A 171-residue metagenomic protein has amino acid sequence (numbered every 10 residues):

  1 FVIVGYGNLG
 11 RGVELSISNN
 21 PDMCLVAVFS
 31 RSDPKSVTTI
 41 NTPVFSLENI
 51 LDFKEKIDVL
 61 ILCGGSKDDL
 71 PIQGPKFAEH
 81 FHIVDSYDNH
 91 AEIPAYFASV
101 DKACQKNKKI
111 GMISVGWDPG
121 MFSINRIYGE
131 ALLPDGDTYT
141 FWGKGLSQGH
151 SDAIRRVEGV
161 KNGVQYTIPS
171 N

Functional and structural regions predicted by a protein language model:
F1-I3, L62: Hydrophobic Val/Ile/Leu positions in short beta-strands of Rossmann-like dinucleotide-binding domains
V4-N8, G12, E130-N171: Active-site-lining helix/loop region of Rossmann-like oxidoreductase modules
G12, N19-I40: NAD(P)-binding Rossmann-fold cofactor-contacting core
L25-R31, V44, L60-G64: Short, hydrophobic beta-strand segments that form beta-sheet elements in well-ordered domains
P43-I50: Short acidic-hydrophobic, aromatic-tinged amphipathic segments that line or gate anion-handling sites
I50-V59, C63, K67-S86: Rossmann-fold NAD(P) dinucleotide-binding segment
D85-S86, G111-V115, F141, V164-Q165: General beta-strand structural signal in soluble alpha/beta enzymes
Y87-G111: Rossmann-fold NAD(P)-binding glycine/threonine-rich loop
